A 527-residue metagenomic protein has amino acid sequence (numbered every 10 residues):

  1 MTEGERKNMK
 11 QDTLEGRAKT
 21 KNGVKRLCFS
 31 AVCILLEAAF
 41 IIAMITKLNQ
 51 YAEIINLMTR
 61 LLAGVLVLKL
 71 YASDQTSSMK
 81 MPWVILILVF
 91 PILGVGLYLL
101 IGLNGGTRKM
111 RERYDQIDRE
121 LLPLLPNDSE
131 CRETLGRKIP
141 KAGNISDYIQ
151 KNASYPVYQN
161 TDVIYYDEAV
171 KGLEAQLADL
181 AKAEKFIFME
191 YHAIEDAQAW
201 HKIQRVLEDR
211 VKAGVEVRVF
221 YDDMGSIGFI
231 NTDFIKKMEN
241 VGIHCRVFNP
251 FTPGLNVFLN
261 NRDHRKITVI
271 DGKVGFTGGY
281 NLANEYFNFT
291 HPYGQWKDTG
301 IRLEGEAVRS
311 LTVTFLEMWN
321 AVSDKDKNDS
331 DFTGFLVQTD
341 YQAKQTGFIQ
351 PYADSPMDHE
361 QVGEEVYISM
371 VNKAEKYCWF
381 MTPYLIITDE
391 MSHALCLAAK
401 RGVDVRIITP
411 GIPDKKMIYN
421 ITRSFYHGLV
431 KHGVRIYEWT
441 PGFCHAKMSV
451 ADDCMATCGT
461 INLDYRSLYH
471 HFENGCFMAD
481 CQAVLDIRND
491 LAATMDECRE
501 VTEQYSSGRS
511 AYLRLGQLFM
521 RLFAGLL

Functional and structural regions predicted by a protein language model:
T2-E365, S369, K373, P413 (+6 more regions): N-terminal localization/anchoring segments of enzymes in phospholipid and broader phosphate metabolism
M381-T382, T409, W439, C458-G459: Thr-Gly-centered strand-to-loop micro-motif
Y384-V405, P410, K415: Helical hairpin unit composed of two closely spaced alpha helices linked by a short loop
E390-S392, Y419-I421, A451, Y469: Histidine/acidic-residue-rich catalytic or RNA/ligand-binding cores of hydrolases and nuclease-related proteins
A394-A398, S424, A492-A493: Short, solvent-exposed amphipathic alpha-helical segments in soluble enzyme and RNA/protein-processing domains
R435: Surface segments flanking catalytic/ligand-binding clefts of nucleic-acid enzymes
K447: Catalytic-core elements of nucleic-acid end-processing and repair enzymes
